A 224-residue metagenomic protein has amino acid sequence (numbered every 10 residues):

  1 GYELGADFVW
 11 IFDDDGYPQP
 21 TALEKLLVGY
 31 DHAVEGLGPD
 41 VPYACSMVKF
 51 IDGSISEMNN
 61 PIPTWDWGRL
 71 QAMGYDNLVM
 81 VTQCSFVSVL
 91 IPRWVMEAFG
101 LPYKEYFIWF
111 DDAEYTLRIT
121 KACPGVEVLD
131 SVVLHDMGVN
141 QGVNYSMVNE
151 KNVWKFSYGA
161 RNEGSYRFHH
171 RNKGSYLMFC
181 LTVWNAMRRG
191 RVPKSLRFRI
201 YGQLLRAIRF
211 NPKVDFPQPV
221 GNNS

Functional and structural regions predicted by a protein language model:
G1-Y2, L117: Short, conserved alpha-helix that lines the donor NDP-sugar binding/gating region of sugar-transfer enzymes
E3-A6, L37: Glycine-rich phosphate-binding loop signature in dinucleotide/nucleotide-binding domains
A6-D15: Short beta-strand-to-loop acidic/aromatic patch adjacent to the donor-nucleotide binding site
Q19-M58: Conserved donor NDP-sugar-binding/catalytic core segment of glycosyltransferases
Q71-I91: A recurrent flexible, glycine/aromatic-enriched loop bordering the glycosyltransferase active site that acts as
V89, V95-G100, E105-S131: A short, conserved alpha-helix in the catalytic core of glycosyltransferases
V128-V148: Active-site donor/metal-binding and catalytic loop motifs of nucleotide-sugar-dependent glycosylation enzymes
W154, N172-S224: Non-catalytic, C-terminal membrane-associated alpha-helical segments of glycosyltransferases
